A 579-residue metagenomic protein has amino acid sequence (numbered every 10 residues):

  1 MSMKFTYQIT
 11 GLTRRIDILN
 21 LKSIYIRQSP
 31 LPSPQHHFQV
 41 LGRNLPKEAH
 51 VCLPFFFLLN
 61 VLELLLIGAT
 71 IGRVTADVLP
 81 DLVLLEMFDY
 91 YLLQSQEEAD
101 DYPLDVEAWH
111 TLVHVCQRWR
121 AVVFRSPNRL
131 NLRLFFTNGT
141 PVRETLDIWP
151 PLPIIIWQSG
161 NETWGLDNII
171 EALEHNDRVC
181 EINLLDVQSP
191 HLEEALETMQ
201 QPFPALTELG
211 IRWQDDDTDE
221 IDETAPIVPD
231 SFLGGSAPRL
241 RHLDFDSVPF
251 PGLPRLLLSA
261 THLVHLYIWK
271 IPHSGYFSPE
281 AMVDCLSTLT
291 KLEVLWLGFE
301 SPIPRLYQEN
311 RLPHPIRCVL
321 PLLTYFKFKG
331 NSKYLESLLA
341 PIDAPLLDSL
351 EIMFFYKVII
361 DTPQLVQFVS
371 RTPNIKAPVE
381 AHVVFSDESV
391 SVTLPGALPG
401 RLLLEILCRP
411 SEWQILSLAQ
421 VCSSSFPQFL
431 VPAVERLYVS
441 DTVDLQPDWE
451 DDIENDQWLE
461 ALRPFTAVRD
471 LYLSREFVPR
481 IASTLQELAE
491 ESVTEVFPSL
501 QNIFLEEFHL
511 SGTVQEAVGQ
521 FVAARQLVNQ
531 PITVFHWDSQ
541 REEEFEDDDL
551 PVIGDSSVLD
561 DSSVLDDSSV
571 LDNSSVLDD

Functional and structural regions predicted by a protein language model:
M1-D579: Leucine-rich repeat
